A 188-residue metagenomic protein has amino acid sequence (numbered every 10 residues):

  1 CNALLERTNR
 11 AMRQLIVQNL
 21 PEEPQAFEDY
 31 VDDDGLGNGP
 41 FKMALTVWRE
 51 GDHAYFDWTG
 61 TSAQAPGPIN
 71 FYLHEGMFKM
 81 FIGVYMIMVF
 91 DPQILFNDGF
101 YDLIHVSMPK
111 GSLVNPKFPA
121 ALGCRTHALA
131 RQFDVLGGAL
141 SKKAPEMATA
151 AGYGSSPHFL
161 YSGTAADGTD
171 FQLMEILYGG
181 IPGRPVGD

Functional and structural regions predicted by a protein language model:
C1-D188: Glycine/proline-enriched, intrinsically flexible loops and inter-domain linkers
